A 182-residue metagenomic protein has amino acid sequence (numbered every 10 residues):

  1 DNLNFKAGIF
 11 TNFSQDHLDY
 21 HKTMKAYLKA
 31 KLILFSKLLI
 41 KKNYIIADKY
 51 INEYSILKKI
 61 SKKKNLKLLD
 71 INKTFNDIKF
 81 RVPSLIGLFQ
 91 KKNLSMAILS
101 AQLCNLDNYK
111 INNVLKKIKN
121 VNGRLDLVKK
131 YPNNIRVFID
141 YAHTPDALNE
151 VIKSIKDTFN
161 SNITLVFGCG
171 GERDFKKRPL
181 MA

Functional and structural regions predicted by a protein language model:
D1-L57, L148, R173: Flexible active-site lid/hinge loop adjacent to a nucleotide/diphosphate and Mg2+-phosphate binding pocket
G8, L68-D70, V137: Conserved beta-strand scaffold positions in the cores of enzyme catalytic domains, especially in NTP/NDP-utilizing
T11, A47-D48, L69-I71, V166: Generic beta-sheet signal
K67-F80: Acidic-glycine-rich active-site phosphate/pyrophosphate-binding loop
I78-A182: Nucleotide phosphate-binding/pyrophosphate-handling subdomain across enzymes that bind or process nucleotide phosphates
